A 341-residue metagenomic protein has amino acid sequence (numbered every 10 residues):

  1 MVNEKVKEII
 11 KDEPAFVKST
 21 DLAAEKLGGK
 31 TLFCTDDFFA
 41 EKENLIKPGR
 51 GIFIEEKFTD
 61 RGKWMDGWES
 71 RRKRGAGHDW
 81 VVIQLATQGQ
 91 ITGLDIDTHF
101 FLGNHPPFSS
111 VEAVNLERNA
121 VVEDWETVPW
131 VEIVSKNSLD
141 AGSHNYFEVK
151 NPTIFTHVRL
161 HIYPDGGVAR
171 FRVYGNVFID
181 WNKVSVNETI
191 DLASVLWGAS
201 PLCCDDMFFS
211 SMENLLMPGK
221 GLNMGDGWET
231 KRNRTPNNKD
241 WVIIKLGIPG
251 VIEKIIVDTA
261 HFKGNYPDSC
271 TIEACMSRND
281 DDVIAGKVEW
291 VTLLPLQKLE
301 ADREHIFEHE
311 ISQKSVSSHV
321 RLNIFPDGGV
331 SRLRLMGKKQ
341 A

Functional and structural regions predicted by a protein language model:
M1-G75, T92-G93, H99-E117, V121-E123 (+3 more regions): Juxtadomain low-complexity/linker regions and immediately adjacent membrane-anchoring helices
R74-A86, R234-G247: Short beta-strands within extracellular/lumenal beta-sheet-rich domains
V81, D97-T98: Short secondary-structure capping/turn segments at boundaries of alpha-helices and beta-strands
L85-T92, L102-G103, P249: Short, solvent-exposed loop/edge-beta patches enriched in aromatic
Q88, W130-G167, K239-W241, L246 (+2 more regions): Beta-sandwich interaction modules
N119-V134, D280-P295: Surface-exposed loop/edge segments in extracytoplasmic proteins
